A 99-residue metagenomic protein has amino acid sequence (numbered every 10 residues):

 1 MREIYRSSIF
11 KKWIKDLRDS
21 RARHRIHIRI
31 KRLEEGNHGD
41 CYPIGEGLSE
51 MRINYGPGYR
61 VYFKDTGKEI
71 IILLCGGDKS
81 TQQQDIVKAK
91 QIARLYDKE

Functional and structural regions predicted by a protein language model:
M1-K31: Solvent-exposed, charged helical/coil patches that constitute nucleic-acid or partner-interaction surfaces
E3, K12, R23, H38 (+2 more regions): Enriched for short, Lys/Arg-rich terminal
R18, E34, D97-E99: Secondary-structure transition/hinge residues
I28-Y55: A short, surface-exposed loop/turn module that caps and links secondary-structure elements
